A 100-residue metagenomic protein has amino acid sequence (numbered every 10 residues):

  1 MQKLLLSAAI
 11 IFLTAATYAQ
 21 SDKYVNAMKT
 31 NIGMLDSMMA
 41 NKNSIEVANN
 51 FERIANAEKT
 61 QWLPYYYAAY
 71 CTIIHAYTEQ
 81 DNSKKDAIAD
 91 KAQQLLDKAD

Functional and structural regions predicted by a protein language model:
M1-M28: Bacterial Sec-dependent N-terminal signal peptides
K3, K23-A27, N43, N82-D86 (+1 more regions): Hydrophobic transmembrane alpha-helix bundles
I10, N56-A57: Secondary-structure boundary motif
S21-L35, A57-E79: Amphipathic alpha-helical repeat scaffolds of TPR domains
D36-E52, S83-Q94: Helix-turn-helix repeat elements of alpha-solenoid scaffolds
R53-N56, Q94-D100: Conserved structural position within tetratricopeptide repeats
